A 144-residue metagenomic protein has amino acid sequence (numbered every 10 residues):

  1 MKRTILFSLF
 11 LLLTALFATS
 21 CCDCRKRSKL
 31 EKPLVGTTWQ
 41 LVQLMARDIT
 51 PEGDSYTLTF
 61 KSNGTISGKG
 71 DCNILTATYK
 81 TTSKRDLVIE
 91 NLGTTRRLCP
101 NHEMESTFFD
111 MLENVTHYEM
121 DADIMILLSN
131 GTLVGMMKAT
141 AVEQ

Functional and structural regions predicted by a protein language model:
M1-S8: Bacterial N-terminal signal peptides that target proteins for export
I5, T19-Q144: Lipid interaction determinants
S8-A18: Bacterial N-terminal signal peptides
